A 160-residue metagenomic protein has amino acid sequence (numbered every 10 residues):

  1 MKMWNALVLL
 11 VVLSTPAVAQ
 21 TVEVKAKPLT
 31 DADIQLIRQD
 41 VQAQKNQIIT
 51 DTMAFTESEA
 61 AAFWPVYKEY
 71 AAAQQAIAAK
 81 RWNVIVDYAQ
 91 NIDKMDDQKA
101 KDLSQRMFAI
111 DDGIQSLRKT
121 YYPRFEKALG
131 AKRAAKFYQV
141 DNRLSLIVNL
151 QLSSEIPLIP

Functional and structural regions predicted by a protein language model:
M1-N5, Q20: Positively charged n-region of N-terminal signal peptides that target proteins for export
W4-S14: Sec-dependent N-terminal signal peptides
T15-A19: Sec/Tat signal peptide C-region and signal peptidase I cleavage site
Q20-T21, D93: Flexible coil/linker segments and helix-coil junctions enriched in charged and small residues
V22-A26, D33-L36, D40, Q115-P160: Amphipathic, charged alpha-helical segments and their helix-to-coil junctions in extracytoplasmic/peripheral assemblies
K27, I34-Q35, I48-A128: Amphipathic alpha-helical segments
Q44-N46: Start-of-domain marker
